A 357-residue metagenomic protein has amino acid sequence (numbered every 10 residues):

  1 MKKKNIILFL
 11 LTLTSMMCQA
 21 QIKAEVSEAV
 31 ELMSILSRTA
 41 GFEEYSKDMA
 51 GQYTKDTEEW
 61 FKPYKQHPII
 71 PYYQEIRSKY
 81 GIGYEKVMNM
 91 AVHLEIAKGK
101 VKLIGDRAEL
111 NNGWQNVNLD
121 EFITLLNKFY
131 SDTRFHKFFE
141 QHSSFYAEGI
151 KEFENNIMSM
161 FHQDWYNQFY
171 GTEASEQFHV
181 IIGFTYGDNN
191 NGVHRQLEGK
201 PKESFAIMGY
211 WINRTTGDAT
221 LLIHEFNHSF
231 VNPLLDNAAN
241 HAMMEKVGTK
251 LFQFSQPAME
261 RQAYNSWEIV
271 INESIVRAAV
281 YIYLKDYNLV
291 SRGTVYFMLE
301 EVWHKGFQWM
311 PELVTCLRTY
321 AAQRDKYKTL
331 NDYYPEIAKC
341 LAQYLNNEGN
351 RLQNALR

Functional and structural regions predicted by a protein language model:
M1-I22: Bacterial Sec-dependent N-terminal signal peptides
Q21-V101, K305-L330: N-terminal mature-domain "stem" immediately C-terminal to a signal peptide or N-terminal signal-anchor/transmembrane
I70-Q163: Long, mid-chain structured domain cores
K102-N111, Q163, G183-T185, N189-T216: Active-site scaffold of zinc-dependent metalloenzymes
H142-L197: Auxiliary, metal-adjacent structural segments of Zn-dependent hydrolase domains
T216-N240: Active-site recognition of the HExxH zinc-binding catalytic motif
P233-E260: Post-HEXXH active-site segment of zinc metalloproteases
A278-R357: Pan-zinc metallopeptidase signature
